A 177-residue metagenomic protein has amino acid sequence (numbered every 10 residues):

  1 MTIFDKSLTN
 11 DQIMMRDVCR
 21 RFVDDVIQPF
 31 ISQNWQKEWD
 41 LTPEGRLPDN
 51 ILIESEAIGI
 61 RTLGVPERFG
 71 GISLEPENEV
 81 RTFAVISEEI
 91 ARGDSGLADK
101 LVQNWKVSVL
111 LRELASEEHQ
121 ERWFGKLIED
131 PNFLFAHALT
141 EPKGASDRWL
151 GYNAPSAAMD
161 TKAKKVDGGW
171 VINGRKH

Functional and structural regions predicted by a protein language model:
M1-V102, H119-E129: Amphipathic, small/basic residue-rich leader segments at the start of a protein or domain
V26, N78, N104, S108 (+2 more regions): Generic alpha-helical propensity signal that fires on short helical segments and nearby coil/disordered stretches
P48-L52, N104-L114, F135-H137: Short N-terminal helix-initiation segments at or just after the protein's N-terminus
I90-G93, L114, K164-D167: Short, surface-exposed, polar/charged, turn-prone segments marking secondary-structure boundaries
S95-Q120, A145-R148: N-terminal glycine-rich flavin-associated loop
E118-H177: Glycine-rich, Trp-frequent "lid" loop and neighboring beta-strands that shape and gate the flavin cofactor pocket
